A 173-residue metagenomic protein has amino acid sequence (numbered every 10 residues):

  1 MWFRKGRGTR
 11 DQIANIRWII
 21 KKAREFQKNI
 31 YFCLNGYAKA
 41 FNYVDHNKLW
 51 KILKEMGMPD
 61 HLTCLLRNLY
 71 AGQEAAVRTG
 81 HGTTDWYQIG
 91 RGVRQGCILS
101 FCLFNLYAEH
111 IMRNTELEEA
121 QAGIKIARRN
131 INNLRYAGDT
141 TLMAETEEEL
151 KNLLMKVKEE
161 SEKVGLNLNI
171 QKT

Functional and structural regions predicted by a protein language model:
M1-T173: Nucleotidyl polymerases of mobile genetic elements and RNA viruses
